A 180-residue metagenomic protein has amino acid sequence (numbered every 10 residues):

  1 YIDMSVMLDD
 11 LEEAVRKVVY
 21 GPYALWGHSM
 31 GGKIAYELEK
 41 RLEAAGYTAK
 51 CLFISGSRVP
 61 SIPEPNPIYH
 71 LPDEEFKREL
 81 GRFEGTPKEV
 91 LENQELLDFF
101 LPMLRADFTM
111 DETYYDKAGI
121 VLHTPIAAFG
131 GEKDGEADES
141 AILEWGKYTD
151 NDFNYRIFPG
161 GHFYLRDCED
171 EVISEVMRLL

Functional and structural regions predicted by a protein language model:
Y1-L180: Non-catalytic, mobile gating and regulatory segments of ester bond hydrolases
